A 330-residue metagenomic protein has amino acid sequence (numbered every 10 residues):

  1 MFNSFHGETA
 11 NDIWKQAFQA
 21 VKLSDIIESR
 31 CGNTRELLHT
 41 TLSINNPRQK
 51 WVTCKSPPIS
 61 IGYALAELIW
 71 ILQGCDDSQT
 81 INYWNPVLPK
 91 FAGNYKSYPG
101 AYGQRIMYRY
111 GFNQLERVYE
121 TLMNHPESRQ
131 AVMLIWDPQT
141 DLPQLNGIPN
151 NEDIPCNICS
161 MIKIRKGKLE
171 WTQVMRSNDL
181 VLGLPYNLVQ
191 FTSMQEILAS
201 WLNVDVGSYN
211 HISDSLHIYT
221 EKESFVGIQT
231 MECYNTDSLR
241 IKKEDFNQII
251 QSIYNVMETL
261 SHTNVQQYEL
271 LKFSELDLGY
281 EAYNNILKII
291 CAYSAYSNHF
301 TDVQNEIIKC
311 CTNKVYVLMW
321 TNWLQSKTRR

Functional and structural regions predicted by a protein language model:
M1-R330: Terminal, non-catalytic protein-protein interaction segments that mediate quaternary/complex assembly
